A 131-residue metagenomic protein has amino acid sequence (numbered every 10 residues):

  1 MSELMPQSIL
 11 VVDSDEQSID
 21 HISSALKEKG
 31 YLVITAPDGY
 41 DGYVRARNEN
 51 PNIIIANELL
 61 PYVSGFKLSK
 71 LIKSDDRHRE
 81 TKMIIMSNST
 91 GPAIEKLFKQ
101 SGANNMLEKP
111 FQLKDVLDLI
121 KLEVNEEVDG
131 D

Functional and structural regions predicted by a protein language model:
D20-E28: Charged docking surfaces used in two-component/phosphorelay signaling
G30-P37, R45: Short hydrophobic/Thr-rich beta-strand motif most characteristic of the beta2 strand and flanking loop of CheY-like
E49-A56, L60: Active-site beta3 strand of CheY-like receiver
P61, G91: The feature encodes the CheY-like receiver
F111-I120: C-terminal output helix
